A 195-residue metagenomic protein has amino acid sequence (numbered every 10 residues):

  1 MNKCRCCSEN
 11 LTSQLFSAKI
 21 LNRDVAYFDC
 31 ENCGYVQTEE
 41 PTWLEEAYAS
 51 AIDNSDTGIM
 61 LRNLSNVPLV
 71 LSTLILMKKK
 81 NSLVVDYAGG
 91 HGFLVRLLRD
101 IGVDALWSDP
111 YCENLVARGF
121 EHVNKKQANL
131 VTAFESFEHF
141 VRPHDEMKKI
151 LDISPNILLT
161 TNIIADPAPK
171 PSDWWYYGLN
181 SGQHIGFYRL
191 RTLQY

Functional and structural regions predicted by a protein language model:
M1-L130, F134, H144-I153, P171-S181 (+2 more regions): Conserved N-terminal segment of class I S-adenosyl-L-methionine
F134-F137, T160: Residues lining the SAM
E138-V141, Y188: Residue-level signal for the nucleotide or nucleotide-sugar donor/cofactor binding architecture
S154-A165: Conserved beta-strand signature within the Rossmann-like core of class I S-adenosyl-L-methionine
T161-N162, K170-S172: SAM-dependent methyltransferase
I164-A168, R189: Intrinsic-disorder/low-complexity, polar/charged segments
H184: Glycine/small-residue-rich pyrophosphate-binding loop that anchors the diphosphate of NDP-sugar donors
